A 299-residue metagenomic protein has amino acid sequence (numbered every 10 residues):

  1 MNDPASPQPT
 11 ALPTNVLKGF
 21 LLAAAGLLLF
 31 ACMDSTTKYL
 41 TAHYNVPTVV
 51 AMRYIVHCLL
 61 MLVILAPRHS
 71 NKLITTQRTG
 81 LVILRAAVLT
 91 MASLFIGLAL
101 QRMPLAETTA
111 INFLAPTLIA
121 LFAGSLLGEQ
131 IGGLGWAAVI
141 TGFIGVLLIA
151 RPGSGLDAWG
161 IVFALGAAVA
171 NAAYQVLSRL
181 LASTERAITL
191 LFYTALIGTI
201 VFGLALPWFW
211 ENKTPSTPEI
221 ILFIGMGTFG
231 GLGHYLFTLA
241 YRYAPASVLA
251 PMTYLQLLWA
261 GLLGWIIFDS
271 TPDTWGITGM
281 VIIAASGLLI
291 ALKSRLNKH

Functional and structural regions predicted by a protein language model:
N2-P4, G19, H43-M91, A170-A173 (+1 more regions): Transmembrane alpha-helices of multi-pass small-molecule transport proteins
N2-T48, S154-L180: Glycine-/small-residue-enriched transmembrane alpha-helix faces in small-molecule transporters and effluxers
K18-A24, L65, S70-F95, W159-A167 (+1 more regions): Loop-to-transmembrane-helix transition segments
L27-C32, L62, A86-L94, P116-L121 (+8 more regions): Hydrophobic/small/kink-forming positions within alpha-helical transmembrane segments of polytopic membrane proteins
V46-P47, M61, G155-W210, P215 (+2 more regions): Transmembrane alpha-helical segments that form core, pore/gating elements of small-molecule transporters/exporters
I96-L98, A115-A137, L258-I277: C-terminal transmembrane-helix exit sites in multi-pass transporters
T109-L114, L181-I197, H234-W265: Helix-helix packing/entry segments at the starts of transmembrane helices
L134-A150, W275-S294: Hydrophobic transmembrane alpha-helices of multi-pass small-molecule transport proteins
